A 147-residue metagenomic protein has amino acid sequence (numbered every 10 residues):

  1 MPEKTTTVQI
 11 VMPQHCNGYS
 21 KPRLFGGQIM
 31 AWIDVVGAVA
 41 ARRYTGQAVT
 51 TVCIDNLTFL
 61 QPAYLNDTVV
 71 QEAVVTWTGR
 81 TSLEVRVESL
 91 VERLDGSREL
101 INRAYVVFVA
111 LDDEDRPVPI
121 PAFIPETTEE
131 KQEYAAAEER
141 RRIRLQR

Functional and structural regions predicted by a protein language model:
M1-V70, V74-R147: Terminal targeting signals and extreme-terminal segments of soluble enzymes
